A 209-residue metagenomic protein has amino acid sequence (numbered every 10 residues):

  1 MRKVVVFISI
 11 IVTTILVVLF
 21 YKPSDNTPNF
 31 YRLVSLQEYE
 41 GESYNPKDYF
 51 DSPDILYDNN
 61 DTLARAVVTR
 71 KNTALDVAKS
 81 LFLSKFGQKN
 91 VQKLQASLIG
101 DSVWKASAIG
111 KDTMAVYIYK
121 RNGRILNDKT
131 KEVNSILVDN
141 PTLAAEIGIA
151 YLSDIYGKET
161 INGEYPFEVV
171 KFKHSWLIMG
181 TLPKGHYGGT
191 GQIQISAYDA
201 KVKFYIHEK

Functional and structural regions predicted by a protein language model:
R2-K209: Long, terminal "pre-/pro-" and other extracytoplasmic accessory regions that lie outside the mature folded/catalytic
